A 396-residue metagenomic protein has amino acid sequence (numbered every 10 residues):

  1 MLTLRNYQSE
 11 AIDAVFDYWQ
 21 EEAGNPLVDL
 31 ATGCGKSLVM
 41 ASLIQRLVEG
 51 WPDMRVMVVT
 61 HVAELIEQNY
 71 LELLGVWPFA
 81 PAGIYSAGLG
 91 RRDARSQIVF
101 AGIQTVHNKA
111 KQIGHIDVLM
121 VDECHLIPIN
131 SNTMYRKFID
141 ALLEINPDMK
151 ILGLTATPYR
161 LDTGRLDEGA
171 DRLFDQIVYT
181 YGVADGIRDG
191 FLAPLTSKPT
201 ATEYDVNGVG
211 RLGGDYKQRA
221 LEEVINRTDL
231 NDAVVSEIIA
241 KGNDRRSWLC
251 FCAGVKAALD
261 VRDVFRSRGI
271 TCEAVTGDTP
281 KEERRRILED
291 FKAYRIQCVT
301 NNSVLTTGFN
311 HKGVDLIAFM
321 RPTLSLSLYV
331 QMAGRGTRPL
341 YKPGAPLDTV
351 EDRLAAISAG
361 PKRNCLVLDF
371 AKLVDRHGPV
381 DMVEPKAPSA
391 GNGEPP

Functional and structural regions predicted by a protein language model:
M1-D29: Conserved pre-motif I regulatory segment
E22-C34, V39-Q68, N146: Conserved SF1/SF2 helicase motif Ia
A63-S86: Conserved helix-turn-beta segment of the N-terminal RecA-like "Helicase ATP-binding" lobe in SF1/SF2 helicases
G83-A94, L249, L259-D263, I270-T307: Conserved helicase ATPase core of P-loop NTP-dependent helicases/translocases
G88-V118, I129: Conserved helix/coil segment N-terminal to the catalytic DExD/H
Q104-A110, H125, G277-E384, P388-S389: Conserved RecA-like P-loop NTPase helicase motor core
I129-S197: Post-DEXD/H (motif II) to motif III coupling segment of the RecA-like Helicase ATP-binding lobe
D175-C252: Conserved interdomain linker/interface between the two RecA-like ATPase lobes of SF2 helicase motors
